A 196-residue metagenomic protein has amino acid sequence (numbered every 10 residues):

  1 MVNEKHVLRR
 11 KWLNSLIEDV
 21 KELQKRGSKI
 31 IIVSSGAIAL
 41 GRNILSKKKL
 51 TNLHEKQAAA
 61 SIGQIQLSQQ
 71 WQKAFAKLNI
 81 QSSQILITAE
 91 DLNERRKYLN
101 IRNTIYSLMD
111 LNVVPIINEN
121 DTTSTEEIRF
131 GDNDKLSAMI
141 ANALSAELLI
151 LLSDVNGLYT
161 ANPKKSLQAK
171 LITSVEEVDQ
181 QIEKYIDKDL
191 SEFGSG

Functional and structural regions predicted by a protein language model:
M1-G196: Nucleotide/pyrophosphate-binding catalytic subdomain
